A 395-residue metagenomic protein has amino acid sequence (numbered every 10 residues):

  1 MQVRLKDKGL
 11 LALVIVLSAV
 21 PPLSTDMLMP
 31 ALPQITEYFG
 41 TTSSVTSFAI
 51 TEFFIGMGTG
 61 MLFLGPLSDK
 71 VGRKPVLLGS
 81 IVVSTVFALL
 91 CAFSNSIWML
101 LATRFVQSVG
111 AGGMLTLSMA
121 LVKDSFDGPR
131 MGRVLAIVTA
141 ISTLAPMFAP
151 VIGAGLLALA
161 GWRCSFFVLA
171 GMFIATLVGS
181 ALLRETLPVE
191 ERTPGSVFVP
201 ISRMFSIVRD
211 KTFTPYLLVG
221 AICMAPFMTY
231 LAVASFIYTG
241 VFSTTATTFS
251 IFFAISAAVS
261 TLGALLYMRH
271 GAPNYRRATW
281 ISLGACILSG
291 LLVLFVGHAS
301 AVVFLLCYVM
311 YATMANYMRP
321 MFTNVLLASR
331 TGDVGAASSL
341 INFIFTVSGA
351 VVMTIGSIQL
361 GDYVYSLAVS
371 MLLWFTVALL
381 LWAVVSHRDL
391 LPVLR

Functional and structural regions predicted by a protein language model:
M1-V3, E185-L217: Juxtamembrane intracellular "pre-TM" segments in multi-pass secondary transporters
G40, G72, F93-M99, G110 (+1 more regions): Helix-breaking motifs and short loop linkers at transmembrane-helix boundaries and internal kinks in secondary membrane
G58-W98: Conserved MFS/SLC helix-loop-helix module at the cytosolic interface between two early adjacent transmembrane helices
V83-L90, W98-V106, V302-M310: Paired small-residue
M99, F126-P129, A136-A181, I251: Helix-loop-helix hairpin linking two adjacent transmembrane segments in secondary transporters
T103-L144: Cytoplasmic helix-loop-helix junction between adjacent transmembrane helices in 12-TM secondary transporters
R277-F322: C-terminal transmembrane helical hairpin of 12-TM major facilitator-type secondary transporters
V325-Y365, S370-M371: A late C-terminal transmembrane helix in Major Facilitator Superfamily
